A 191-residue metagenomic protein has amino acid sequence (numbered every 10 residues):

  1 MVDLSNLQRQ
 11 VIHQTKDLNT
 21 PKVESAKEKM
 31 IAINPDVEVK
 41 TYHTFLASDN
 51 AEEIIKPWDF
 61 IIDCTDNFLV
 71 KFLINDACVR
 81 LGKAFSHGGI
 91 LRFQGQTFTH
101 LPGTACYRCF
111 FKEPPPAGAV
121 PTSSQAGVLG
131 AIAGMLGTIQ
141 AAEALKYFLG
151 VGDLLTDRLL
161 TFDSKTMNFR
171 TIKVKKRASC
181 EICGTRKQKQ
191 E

Functional and structural regions predicted by a protein language model:
M1-E191: Adenine nucleotide-associated cytosolic modules
